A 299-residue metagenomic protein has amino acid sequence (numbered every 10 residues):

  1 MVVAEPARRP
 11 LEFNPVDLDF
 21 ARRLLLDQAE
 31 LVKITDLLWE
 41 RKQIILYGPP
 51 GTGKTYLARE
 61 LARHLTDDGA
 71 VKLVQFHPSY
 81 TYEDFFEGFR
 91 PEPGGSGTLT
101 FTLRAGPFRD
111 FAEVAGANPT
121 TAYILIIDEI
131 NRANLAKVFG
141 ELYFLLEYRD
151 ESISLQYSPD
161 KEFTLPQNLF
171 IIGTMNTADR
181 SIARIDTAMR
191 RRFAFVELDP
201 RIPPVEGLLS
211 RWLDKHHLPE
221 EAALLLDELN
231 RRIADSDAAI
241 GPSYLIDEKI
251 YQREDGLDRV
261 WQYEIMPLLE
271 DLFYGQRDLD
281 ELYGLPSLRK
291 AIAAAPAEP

Functional and structural regions predicted by a protein language model:
M1-P299: C-terminal regulatory/interaction module of P-loop NTP-utilizing enzymes
